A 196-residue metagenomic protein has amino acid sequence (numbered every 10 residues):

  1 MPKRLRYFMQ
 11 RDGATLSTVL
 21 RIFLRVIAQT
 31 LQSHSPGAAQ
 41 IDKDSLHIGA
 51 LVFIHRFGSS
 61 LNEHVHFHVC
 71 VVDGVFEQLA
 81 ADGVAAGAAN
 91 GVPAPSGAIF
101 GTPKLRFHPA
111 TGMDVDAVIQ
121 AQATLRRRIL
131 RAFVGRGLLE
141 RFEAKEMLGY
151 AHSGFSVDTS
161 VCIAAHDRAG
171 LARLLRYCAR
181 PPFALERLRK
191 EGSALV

Functional and structural regions predicted by a protein language model:
M1-V196: Beta->alpha loop/short-helix hinge microenvironment recognizer with preference for catalytic Tyr/His contexts
